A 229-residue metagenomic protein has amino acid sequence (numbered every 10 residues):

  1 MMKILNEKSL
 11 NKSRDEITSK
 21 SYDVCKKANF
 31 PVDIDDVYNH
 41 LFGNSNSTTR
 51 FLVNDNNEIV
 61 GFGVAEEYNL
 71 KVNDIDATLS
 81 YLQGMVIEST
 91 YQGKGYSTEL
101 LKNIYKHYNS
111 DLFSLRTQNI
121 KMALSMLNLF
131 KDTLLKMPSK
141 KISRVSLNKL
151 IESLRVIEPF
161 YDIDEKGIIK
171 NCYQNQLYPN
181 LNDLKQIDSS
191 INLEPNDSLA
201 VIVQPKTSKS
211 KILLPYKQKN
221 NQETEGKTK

Functional and structural regions predicted by a protein language model:
M1-I4: Extreme N-terminal starter segment of soluble prokaryotic enzymes
N6-M85: A conserved beta-strand-loop-helix scaffold within acyl/acetyltransferase catalytic domains
K8-K12, N109-K229: Terminal substrate-recognition subdomain of acyl/acetyltransferases
S21-V32, I104-Y108, F130, L150 (+1 more regions): Hydrophobic, Leu/Ile/Phe/Ala-enriched alpha-helical segments that form helix-helix packing faces
V60-N73, G95-S97, L127-L129, I142-K149: Short, surface-exposed, charge-dense and proline/glycine-enriched linear segments
Y68, M85-I87, R116-I120: An acidic- and aromatic-residue-enriched active-site/binding cleft used to recognize and process polar
D76, K94-T98, T117: Short, amphipathic alpha-helical segments
I87, Q92-K106: Conserved acetyl-CoA-binding loop-helix of GNAT-fold acetyltransferases
